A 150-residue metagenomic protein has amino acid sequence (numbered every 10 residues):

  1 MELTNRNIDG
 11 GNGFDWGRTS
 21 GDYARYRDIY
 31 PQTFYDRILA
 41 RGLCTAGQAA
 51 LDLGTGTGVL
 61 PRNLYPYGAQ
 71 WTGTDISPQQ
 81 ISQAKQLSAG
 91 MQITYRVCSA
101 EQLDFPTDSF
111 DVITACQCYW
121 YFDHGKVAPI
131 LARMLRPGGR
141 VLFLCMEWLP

Functional and structural regions predicted by a protein language model:
E2-T45: Conserved class I S-adenosyl-L-methionine
L43-A49, P106: Short helix-loop-beta connector
A49-L51, T57-Q102: Class I SAM-dependent methyltransferase SAM/SAH-binding core
L103-I113: A short acidic, Gly/Pro-enriched loop at the edge of an enzyme's catalytic core that lines a small-molecule cofactor
D111-G125: A short SAM/SAH-binding and catalytic strip from SAM-dependent methyltransferases
K126-P137: A short glycine-rich, Lys/Arg-flanked "PGG" loop and its adjoining helix->strand segment in the class I
G138-M146: Conserved beta-strand signature within the Rossmann-like core of class I S-adenosyl-L-methionine
